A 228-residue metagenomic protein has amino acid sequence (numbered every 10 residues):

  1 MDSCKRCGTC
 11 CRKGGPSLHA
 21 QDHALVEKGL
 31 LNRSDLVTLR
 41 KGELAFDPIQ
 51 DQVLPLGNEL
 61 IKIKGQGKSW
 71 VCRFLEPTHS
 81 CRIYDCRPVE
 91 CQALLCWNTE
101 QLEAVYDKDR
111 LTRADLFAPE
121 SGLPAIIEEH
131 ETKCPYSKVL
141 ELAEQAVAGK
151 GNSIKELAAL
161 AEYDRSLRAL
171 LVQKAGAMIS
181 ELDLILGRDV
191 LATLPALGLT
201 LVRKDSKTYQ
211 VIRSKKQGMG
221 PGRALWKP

Functional and structural regions predicted by a protein language model:
M1-W226: Hydrophobic scaffolds flanking metal-cofactor catalytic centers in soluble metalloenzymes
